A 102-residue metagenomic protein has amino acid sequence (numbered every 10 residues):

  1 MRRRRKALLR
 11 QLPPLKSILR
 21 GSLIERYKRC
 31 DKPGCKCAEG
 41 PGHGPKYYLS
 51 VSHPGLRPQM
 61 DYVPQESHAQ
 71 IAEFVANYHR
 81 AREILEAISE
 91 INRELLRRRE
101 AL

Functional and structural regions predicted by a protein language model:
M1-L102: A positively charged, amphipathic N-terminal helix/segment that binds anionic biomolecules
